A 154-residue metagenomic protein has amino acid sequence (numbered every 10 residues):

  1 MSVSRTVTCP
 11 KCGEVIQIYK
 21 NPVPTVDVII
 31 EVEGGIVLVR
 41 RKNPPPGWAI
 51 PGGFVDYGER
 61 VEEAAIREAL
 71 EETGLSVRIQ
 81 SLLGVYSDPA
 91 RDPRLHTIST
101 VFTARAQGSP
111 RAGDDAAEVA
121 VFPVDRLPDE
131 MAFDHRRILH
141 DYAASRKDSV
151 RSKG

Functional and structural regions predicted by a protein language model:
M1-D27: Acidic, metal-coordinating catalytic segment for phosphate/diphosphate chemistry, firing primarily on the Nudix
P24-V26, G34, I98-T100, A117: Change "...and in nucleic-acid phosphodiester-cleaving endonucleases..." to "...and in nucleic-acid processing enzymes
V26, E31-E72: Conserved Nudix-box catalytic region and its N-terminal flanking loop in Nudix hydrolases and closely related
V28, L82, F102-A104: A structural signal for short, well-ordered beta-strand segments
L75-G84: A short coil-to-beta-strand element that immediately follows conserved catalytic motifs
Y86-P110, Y142-A143: Active-site-adjacent beta-strand/loop module that shapes the phosphate/pyrophosphate-binding cleft
T103, R111-A143: NUDIX/MutT-family hydrolases
I138-G154: Charged phosphate-binding loop/patch that engages nucleotide di/tri-phosphates or the phosphate backbone of nucleic
